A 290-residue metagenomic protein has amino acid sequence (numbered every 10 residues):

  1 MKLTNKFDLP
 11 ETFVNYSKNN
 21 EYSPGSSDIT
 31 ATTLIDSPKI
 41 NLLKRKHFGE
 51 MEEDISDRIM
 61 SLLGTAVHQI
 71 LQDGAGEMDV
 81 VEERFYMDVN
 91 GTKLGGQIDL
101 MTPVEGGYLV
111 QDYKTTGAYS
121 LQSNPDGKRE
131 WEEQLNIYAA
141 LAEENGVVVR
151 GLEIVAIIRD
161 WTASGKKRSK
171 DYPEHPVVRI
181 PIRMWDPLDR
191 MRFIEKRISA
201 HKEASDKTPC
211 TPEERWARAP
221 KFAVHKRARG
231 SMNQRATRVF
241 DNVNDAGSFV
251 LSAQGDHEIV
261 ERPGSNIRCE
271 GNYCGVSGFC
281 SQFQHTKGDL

Functional and structural regions predicted by a protein language model:
M1-V110, G117-E133, E143, S164-D171 (+1 more regions): Metal-dependent nuclease catalytic cores that hydrolyze phosphodiester bonds in DNA/RNA, characterized by
K2-F7, A140-L290: Metal-dependent nuclease catalytic regions and adjoining charged, substrate-binding loops involved in nucleic-acid end
Y113-T116, I157: Generic beta-structure capping elements
